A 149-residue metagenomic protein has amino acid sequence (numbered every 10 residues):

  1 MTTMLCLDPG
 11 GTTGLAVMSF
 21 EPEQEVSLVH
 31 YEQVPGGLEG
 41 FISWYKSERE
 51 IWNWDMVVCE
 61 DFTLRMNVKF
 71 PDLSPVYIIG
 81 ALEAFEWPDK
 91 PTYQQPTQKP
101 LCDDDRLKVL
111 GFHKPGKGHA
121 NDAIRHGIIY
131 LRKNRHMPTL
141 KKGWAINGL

Functional and structural regions predicted by a protein language model:
M1-L149: Phosphate- and other anionic-substrate recognition elements at nucleic-acid/protein interfaces
